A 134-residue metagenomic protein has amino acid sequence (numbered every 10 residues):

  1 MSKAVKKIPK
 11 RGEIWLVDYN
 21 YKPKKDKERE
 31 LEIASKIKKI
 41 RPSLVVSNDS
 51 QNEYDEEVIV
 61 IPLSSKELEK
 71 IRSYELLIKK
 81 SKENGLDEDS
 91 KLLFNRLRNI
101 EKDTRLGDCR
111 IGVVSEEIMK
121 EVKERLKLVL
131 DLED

Functional and structural regions predicted by a protein language model:
K3-I8, A34-I37: Short, surface-exposed secondary-structure edge patches
K7, S81-D134: C-terminal terminal-subdomain/extension
N20-K24: Short, charged beta-turn/beta-strand-edge "cap" motif at the junction between a beta-strand and an adjacent loop
K25-I33: Intrinsically disordered, low-complexity Ser/Thr- and acidic-rich flexible linkers and loops, especially at boundaries
D26, N52, E69-K70, G85-D87 (+1 more regions): Intrinsically disordered, low-complexity acidic/polar segments
E32-K80: Compact nucleic-acid interaction/catalytic patches
